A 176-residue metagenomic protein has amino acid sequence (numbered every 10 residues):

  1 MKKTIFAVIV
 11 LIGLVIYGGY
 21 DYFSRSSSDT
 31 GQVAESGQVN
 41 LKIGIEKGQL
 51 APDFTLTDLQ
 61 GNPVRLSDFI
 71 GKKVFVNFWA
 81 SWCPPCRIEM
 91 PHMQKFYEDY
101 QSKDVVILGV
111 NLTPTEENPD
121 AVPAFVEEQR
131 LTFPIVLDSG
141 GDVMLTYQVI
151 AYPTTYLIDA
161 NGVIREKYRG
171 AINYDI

Functional and structural regions predicted by a protein language model:
M1-L50: N-terminal targeting signals for export/organelle localization
I45-G48, D53-V74, Y100: A short beta-strand-turn-helix
I70, F78-K95: Conserved redox-active cysteine motifs that mediate thiol-disulfide chemistry, especially di-cysteine Cys-X(1-2)-Cys
I70-K72, S102, L131-T132, V149: Active-site acidic short loop of glycosyltransferases
F75-V76, I107, T155: Hydrophobic beta-strand anchors of alpha/beta hydrolase catalytic cores
R87-Q129, S139-T146: Structural microenvironment flanking redox-active thiols in thiol-disulfide oxidoreductases
A124-T132, L137-I176: Thiol/disulfide oxidoreductase modules built on the thioredoxin-like
